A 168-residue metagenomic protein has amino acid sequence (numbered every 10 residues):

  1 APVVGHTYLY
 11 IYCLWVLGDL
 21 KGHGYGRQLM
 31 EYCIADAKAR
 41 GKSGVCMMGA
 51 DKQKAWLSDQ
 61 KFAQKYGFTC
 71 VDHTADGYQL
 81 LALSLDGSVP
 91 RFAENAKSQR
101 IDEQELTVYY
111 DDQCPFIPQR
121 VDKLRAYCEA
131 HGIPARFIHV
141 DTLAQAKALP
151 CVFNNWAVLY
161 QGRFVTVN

Functional and structural regions predicted by a protein language model:
A1-C13: Conserved acyl-donor/pantetheine-binding loop and adjacent beta-alpha core of acyl/acetyltransferases and related
V16, G22-A37: Conserved acetyl-CoA-binding loop-helix of GNAT-fold acetyltransferases
A37-A55: Conserved GNAT acetyl-CoA-binding A-motif
M48-G49, Q64-L81, V165: Conserved catalytic-core motifs of GNAT/GCN5-like acyltransferases
A75-S98: C-terminal "cap" of GNAT-fold acetyltransferases
N95-A130: Local sequence-structure signature of Cys/Sec-based thiol-disulfide redox active-site neighborhoods
P150-L159: Structural micro-motif
Q161-N168: Non-catalytic, surface beta->alpha helical segment in thiol-disulfide oxidoreductase systems
